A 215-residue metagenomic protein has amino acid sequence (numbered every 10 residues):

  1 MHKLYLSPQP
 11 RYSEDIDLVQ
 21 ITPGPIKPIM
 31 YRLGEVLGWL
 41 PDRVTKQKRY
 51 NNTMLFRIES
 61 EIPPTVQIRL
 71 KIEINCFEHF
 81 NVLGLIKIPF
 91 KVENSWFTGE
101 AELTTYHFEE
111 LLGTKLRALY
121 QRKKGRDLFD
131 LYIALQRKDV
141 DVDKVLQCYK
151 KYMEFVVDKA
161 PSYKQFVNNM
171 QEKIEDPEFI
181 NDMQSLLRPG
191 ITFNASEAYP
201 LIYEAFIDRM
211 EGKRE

Functional and structural regions predicted by a protein language model:
L4-P10, I21-E215: Structured mid-to-C-terminal alpha-helical surface segments
L18: Glycine-rich active-site/cofactor-binding loop and its immediate structural neighborhood
